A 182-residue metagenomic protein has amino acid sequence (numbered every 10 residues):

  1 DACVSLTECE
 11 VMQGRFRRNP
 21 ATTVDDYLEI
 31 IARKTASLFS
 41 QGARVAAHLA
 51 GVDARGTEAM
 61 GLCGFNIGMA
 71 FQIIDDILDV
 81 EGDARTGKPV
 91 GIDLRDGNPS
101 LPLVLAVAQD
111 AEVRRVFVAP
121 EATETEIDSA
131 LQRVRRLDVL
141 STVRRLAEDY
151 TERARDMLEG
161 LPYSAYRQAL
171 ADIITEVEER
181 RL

Functional and structural regions predicted by a protein language model:
D1-L182: All-alpha prenyltransferase/terpene-synthase fold signal
